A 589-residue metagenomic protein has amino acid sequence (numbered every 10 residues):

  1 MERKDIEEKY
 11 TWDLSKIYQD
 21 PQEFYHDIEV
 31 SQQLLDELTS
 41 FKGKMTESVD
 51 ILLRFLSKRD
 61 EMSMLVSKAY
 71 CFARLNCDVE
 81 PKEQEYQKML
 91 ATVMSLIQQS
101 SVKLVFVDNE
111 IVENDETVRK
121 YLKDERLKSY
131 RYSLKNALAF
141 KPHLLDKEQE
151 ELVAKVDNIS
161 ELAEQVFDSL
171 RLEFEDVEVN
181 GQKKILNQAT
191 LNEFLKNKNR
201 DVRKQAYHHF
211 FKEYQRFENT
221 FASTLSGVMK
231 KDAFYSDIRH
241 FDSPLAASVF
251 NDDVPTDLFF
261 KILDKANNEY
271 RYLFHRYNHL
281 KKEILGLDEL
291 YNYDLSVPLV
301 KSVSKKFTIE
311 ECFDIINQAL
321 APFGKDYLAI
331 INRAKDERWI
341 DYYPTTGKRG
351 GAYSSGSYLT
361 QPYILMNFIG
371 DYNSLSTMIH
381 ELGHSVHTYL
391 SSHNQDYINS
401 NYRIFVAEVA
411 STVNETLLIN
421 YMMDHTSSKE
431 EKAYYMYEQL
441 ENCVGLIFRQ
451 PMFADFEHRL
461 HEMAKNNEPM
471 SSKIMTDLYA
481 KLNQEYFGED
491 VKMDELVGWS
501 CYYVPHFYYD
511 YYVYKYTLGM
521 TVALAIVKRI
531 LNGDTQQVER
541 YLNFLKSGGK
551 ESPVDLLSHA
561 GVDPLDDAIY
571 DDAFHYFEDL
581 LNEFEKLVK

Functional and structural regions predicted by a protein language model:
M1-K301, L587-K589: A well-structured
K4-I6, V107, Y132-L144, D253 (+9 more regions): C-terminal, non-catalytic "cap/extension" segments appended to globular domains
H240, I369-Y389, S411, T416 (+2 more regions): Active-site recognition of the HExxH zinc-binding catalytic motif
K282-L328, I364, H387, Y434-Y435 (+3 more regions): Long, K/E/R/D-enriched contiguous segments that form extended
S302-F307, I340-T360: Catalytic zinc-binding patch centered on the HExxH motif and its immediate surroundings that defines zinc-dependent
S304-F307, S357-I379: Short pre-active-site segment immediately N-terminal to the catalytic Zn-binding motif
Q318-A329, S355, H384, T388-D396 (+2 more regions): Conserved helix-loop functional segments at active or binding sites
Y402-E430, Q439-E441, G445, G519: Post-HExxH zinc-binding segment in Zn-dependent metallohydrolases
